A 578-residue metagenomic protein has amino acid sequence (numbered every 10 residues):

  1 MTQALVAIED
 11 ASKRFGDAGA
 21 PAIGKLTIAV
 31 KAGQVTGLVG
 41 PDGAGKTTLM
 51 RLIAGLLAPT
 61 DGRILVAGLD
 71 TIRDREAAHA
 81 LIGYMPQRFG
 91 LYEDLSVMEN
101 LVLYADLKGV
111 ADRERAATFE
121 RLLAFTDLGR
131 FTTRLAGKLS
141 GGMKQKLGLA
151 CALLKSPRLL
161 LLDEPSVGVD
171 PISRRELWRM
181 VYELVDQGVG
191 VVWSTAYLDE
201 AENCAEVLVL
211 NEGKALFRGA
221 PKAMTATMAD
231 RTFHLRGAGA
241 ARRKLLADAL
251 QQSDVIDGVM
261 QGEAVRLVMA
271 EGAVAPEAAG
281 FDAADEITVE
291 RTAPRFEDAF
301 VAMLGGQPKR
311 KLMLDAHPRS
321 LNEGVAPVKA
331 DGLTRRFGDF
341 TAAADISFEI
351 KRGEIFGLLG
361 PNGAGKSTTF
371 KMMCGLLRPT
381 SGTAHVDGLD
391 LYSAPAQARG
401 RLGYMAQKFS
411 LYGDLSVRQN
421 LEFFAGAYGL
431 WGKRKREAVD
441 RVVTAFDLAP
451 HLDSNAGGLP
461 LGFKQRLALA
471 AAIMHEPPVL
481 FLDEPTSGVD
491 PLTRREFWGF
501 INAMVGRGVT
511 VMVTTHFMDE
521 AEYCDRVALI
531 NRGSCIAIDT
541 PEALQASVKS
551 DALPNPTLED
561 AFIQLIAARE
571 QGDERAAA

Functional and structural regions predicted by a protein language model:
A54, C374: Helix-to-loop junction immediately C-terminal to a conserved catalytic motif
G62-D70, A77-A78, G382-D390, Q397-A398: Conserved ABC transporter NBD signature motif
V102, D106, A111-F131, E422 (+2 more regions): Conserved ABC ATPase "signature" region
L160-E164, L480-D483: Catalytic Walker B motif of ABC-type/P-loop ATPase nucleotide-binding domains
